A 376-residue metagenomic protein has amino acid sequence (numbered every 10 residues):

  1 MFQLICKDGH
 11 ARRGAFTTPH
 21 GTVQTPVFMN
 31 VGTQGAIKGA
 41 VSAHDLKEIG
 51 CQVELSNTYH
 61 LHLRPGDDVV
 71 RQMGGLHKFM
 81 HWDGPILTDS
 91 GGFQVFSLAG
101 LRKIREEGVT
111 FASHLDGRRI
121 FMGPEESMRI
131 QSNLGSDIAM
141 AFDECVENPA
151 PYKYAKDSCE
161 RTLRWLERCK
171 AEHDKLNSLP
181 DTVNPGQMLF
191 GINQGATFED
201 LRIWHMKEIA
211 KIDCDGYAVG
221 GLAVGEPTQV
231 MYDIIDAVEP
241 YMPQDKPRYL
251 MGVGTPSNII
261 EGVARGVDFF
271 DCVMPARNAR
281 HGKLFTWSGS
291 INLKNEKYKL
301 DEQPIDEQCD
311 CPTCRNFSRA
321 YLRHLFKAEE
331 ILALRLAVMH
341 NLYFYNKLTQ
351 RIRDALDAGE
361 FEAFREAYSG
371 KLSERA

Functional and structural regions predicted by a protein language model:
M1-T17, V23-G32, G39-A40, D143-P149 (+1 more regions): C-terminal extensions of enzymes
M1-V183, E296-K299: Non-catalytic, usually N-terminal nucleic-acid engagement modules in DNA/RNA processing proteins
G21, E54, D89, Q131 (+5 more regions): Conserved, mostly hydrophobic/aromatic
G21, T162-C169, I209, V238 (+2 more regions): Hydrophobic alpha-helical packing residues
G135, L166, K170-H173, N177 (+4 more regions): Structural signal for hydrophobic packing residues in well-ordered secondary-structure cores of soluble enzyme domains
N148-P151, K156, G216-L222, I331-L334: Glycine- and acidic
E160-L163, E172, L176, N184-I305: Glycine-rich phosphate/ribose-binding loops and adjacent secondary-structure elements that form binding surfaces
